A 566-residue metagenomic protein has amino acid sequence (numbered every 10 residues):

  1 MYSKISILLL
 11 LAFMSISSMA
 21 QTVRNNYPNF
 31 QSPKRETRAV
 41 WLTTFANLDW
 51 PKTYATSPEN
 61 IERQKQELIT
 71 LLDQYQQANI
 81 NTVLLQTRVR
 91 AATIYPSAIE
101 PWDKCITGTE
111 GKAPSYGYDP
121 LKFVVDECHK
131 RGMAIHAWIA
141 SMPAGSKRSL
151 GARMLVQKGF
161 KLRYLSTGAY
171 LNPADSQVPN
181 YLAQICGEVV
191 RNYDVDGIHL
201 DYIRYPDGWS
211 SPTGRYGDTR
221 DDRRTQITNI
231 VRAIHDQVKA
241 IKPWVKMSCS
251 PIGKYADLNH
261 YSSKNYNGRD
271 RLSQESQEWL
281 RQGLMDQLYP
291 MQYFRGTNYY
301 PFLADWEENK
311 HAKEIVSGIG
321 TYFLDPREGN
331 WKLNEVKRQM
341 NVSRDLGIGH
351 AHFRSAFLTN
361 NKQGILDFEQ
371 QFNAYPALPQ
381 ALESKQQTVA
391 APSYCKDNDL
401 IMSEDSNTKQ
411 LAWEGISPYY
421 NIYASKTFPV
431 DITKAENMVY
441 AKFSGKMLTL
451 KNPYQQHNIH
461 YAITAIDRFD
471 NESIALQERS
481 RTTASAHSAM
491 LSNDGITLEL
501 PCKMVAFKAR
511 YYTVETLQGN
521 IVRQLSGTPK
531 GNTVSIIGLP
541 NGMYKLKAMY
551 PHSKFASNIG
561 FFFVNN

Functional and structural regions predicted by a protein language model:
K34-T37, T43-K65, H136-E188, N192: Active-site-adjacent "subsite" loops/lids of carbohydrate-active enzymes
R63-A92, N192-V195: Catalytic domains of carbohydrate-active enzymes, especially glycoside hydrolases
I80-N81, R88, R131, R153-E278 (+1 more regions): Polysaccharide-binding and catalytic clefts of secreted carbohydrate-active enzymes
S276-Q277, R281-Y299, V316-Q387: Substrate-binding cleft of secreted/luminal carbohydrate-active enzymes
A374-I416, D470-H487: Pro/Thr/Ser/Gly-rich low-complexity, intrinsically disordered linker/stalk tracts
L450-N471: Beta-strand-rich modules
Q455, S526-H552: Short, surface-exposed loop/turn motifs with a glycine/proline- and acidic-biased composition
T482-S485, M543-N566: C-terminal tail/sorting-segment detector
